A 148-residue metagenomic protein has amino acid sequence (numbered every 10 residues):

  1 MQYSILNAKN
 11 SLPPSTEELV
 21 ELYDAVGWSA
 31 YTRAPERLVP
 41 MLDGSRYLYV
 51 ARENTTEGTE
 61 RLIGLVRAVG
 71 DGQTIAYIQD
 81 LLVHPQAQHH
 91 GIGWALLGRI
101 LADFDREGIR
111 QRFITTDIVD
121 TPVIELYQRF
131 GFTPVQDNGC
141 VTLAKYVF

Functional and structural regions predicted by a protein language model:
M1-T32: Short amphipathic alpha-helix that is part of the acyltransferase structural core
L38-V50, N54: A short helix-loop-beta-strand connector motif used in the catalytic cores of GNAT acetyltransferases and, in some
V50, T59-V69, T74-Y77, L82: Conserved beta-strand in the GNAT
A87, G91-R99: Conserved acetyl-CoA pyrophosphate-binding loop and the N-cap/start of the following alpha-helix in GNAT-like
F104-I118: Conserved GNAT acetyl-CoA-binding A-motif
I114-I124, C140-F148: Conserved beta-strand-loop-alpha-helix junction that forms the acyl-donor binding cleft
Y127-D137: Conserved acetyl-CoA-binding loop of GNAT-fold acetyltransferases
